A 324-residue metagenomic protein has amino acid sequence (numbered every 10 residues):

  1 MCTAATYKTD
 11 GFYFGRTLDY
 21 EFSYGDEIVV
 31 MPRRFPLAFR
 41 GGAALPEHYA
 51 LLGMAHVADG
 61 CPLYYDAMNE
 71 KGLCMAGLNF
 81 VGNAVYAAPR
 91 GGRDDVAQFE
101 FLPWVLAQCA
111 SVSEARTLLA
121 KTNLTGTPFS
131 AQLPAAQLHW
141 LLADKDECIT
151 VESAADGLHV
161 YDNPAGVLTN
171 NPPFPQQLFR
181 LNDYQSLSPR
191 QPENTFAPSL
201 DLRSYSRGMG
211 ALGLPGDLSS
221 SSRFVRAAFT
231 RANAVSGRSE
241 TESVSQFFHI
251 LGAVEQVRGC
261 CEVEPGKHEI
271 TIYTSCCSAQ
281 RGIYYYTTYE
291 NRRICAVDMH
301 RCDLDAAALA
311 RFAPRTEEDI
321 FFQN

Functional and structural regions predicted by a protein language model:
M1-D94, K121, G126, R311 (+1 more regions): A contiguous strand-loop segment
M1-Y13, T127-F129, A135-A136, D144-K145 (+1 more regions): C-terminus-biased signal that marks the final domain/tail of proteins
K8-G11, N69-K71, A143-E147, E152-G157 (+2 more regions): Short acidic-glycine loop/turn motifs at beta-strand connectors
G15, A76-G77, V151-E152, Y285-T287: Beta-strand residues in well-ordered beta-sheet regions across diverse protein folds
Y20-F22, V81-N83, D156-H159, G166 (+1 more regions): Short, surface-exposed beta-strand-loop junctions and turns on beta-sheet-rich folds
G92-P128, E240-H249: Proteins synthesized as precursors that undergo proteolytic processing into mature forms
K121-H159: Catalytic cofactor-binding cores of redox enzymes
